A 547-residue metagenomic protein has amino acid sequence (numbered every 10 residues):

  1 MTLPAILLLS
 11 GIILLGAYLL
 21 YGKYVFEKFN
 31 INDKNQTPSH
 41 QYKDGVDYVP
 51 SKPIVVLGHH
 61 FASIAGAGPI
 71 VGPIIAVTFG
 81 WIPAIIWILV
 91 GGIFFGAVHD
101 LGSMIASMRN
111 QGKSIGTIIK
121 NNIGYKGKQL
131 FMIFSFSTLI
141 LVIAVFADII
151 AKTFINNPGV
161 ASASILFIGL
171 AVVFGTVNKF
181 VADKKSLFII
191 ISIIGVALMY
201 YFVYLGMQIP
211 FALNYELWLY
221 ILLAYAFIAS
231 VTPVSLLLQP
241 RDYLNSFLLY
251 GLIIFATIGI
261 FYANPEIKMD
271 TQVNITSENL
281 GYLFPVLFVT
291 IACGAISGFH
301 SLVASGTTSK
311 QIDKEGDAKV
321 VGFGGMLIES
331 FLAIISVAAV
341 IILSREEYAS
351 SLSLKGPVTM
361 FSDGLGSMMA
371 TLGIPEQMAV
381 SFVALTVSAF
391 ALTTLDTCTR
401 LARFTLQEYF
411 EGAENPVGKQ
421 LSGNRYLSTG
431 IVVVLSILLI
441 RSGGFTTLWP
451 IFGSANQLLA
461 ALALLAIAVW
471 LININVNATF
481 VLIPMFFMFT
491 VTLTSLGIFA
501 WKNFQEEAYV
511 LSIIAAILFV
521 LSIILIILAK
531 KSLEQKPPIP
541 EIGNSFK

Functional and structural regions predicted by a protein language model:
T2, G68-I70, I82, L141-P158 (+11 more regions): Transmembrane helix-loop junctions in multi-pass membrane proteins
T2-L19, A76-S107, G116, A161-A171 (+3 more regions): Extracellular loop-to-transmembrane helix junctions
I13-I70, Y282, V286: Membrane-interface "cap" regions at the ends of multi-pass membrane proteins
K23-V49, I75, I85, L89 (+6 more regions): Flexible loop linkers connecting adjacent transmembrane helices in multi-pass alpha-helical membrane transporters
V49-N110, N121-Y125, V142-N156, V320-E347 (+1 more regions): Membrane-interface helix-loop-helix modules in multi-pass membrane proteins
A67-I74, G91-I93, H99, S103 (+4 more regions): Membrane-helix boundary/coupling elements in multi-pass transport proteins
Y125-I140, G324-S330, P375-A379, L392 (+1 more regions): Loop-to-transmembrane helix boundary motifs in multi-pass membrane proteins
I260-N274, L327-D363: Extracellular/periplasmic helix-exit of transmembrane alpha-helices
